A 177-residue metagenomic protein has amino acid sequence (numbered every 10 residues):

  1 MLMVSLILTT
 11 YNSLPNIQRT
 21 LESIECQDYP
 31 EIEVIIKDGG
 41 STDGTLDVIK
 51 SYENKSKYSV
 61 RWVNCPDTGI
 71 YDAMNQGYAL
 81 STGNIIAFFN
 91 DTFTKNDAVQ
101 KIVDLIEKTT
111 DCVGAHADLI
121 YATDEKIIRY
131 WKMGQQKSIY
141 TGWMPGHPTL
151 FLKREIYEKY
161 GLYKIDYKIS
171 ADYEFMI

Functional and structural regions predicted by a protein language model:
M1-C26: N-proximal low-complexity "stem/linker" segments adjacent to membrane-targeting elements
L2-S5, E33, E174: Cell-envelope/extracellular polymer assembly enzymes that use nucleotide-activated donors
E31-G40, V63-N64: Short beta-strand/loop segment that forms part of the nucleotide-sugar
D38-D47, T92: A conserved acidic beta->alpha catalytic loop
C65-S81: Glycine-rich, basic loop-to-helix element that forms the pyrophosphate-binding segment of sugar-nucleotide handling
A79, K95, R129-I177: Conserved nucleotide-sugar donor-binding catalytic segment
I86: Short aromatic/hydrophobic "clamp" motif used to bind/position activated sugar donors
F93-I128: Conserved donor NDP-sugar-binding/catalytic core segment of glycosyltransferases
